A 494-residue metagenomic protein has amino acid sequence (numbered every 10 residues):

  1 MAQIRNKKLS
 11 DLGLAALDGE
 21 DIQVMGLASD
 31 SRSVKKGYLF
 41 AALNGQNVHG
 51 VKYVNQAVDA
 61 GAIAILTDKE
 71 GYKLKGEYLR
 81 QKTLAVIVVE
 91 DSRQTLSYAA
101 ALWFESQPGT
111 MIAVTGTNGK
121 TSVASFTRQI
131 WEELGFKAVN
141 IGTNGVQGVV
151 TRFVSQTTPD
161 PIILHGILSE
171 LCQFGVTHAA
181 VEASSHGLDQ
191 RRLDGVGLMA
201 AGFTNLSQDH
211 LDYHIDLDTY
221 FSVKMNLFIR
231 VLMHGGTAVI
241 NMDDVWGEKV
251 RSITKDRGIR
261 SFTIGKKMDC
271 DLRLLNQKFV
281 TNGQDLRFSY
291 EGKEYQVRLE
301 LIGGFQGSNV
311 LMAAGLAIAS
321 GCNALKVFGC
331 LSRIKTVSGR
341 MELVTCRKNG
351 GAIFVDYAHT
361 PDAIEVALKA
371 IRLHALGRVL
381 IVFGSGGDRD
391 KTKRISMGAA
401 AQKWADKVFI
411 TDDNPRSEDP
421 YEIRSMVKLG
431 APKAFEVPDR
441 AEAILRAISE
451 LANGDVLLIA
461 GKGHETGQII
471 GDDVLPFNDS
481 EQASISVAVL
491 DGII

Functional and structural regions predicted by a protein language model:
M1-L17, S33-L39, H49-K52, T83-L84 (+3 more regions): ATP-dependent carboxylate-amine ligase
M1-Y98, L102, V245, C270-K278 (+5 more regions): N-terminal leader/targeting and accessory segments in enzymes
V54, G76, R128, L168 (+4 more regions): Generic hydrophobic/aromatic pocket-lining and core-packing "Φ" positions
D59, I63-K69, A238-M242, V382-F383 (+1 more regions): Short internal beta-strands
K69-G71, T143-N144, S185, L206 (+4 more regions): Short, ordered loop/turn segments at secondary-structure junctions
K73-K75, L79-R80, L198-I353, K428-K433: Acidic, Mg2+-coordinating active-site environments of NTP-dependent enzymes
T95-M242, W246-I259, L311, H374-A375 (+1 more regions): Phosphate-binding loop of NTP-binding sites
